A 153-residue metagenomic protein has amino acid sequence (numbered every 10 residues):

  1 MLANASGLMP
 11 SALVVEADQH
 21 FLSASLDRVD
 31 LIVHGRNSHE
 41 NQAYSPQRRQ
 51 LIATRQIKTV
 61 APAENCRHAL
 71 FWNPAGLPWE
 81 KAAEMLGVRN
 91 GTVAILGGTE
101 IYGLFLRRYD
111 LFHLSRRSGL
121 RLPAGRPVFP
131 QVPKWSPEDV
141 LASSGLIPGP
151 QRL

Functional and structural regions predicted by a protein language model:
M1-L153: Enzymes that bind and transform nitrogen-containing heteroaromatic metabolites
